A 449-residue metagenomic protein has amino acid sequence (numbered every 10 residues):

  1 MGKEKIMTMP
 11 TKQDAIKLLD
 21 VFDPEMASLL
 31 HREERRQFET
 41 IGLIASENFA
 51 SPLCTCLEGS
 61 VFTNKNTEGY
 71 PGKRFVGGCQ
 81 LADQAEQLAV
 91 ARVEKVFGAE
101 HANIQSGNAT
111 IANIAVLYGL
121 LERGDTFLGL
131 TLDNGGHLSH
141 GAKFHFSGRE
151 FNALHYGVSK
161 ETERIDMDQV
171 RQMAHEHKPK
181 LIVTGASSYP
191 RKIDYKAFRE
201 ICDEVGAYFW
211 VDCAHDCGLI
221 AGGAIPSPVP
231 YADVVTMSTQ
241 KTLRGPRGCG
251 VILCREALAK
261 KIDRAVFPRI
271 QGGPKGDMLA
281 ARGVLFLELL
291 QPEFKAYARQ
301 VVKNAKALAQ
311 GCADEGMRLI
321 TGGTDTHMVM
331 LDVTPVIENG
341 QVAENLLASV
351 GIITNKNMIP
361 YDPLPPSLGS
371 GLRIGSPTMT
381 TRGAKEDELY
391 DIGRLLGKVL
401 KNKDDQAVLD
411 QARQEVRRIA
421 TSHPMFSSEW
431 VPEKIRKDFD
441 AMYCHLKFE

Functional and structural regions predicted by a protein language model:
G2-K12, F22-P24, N304, P366-E449: PLP-dependent enzyme catalytic core of the Aspartate aminotransferase-like
G2-L88, E200, T421, S428-E449: N-terminal glycine-rich, Lys/His-bearing helix-loop that initiates the first secondary-structure elements of many
V21, E25, R32, Q84 (+7 more regions): A non-catalytic, amphipathic alpha-helix used as a structural packing/dimerization or gating element in enzyme scaffolds
E33-E39, K65-P71, P179, A259-R264 (+4 more regions): Short acidic (Asp/Glu) and glycine-rich catalytic loops that position anionic groups and cofactors
T40, P71-G72, H101, G273-G276 (+5 more regions): Flexible, glycine/charged-enriched surface loops at secondary-structure junctions
L88-G316: Conserved PLP-enzyme active-site core in the AAT-like
S159-T162, E288-L290, P335-I337, T378-G383 (+1 more regions): A generic structural motif
R318-G383, E433-F448: Conserved PLP-binding catalytic core of the aspartate aminotransferase-like
